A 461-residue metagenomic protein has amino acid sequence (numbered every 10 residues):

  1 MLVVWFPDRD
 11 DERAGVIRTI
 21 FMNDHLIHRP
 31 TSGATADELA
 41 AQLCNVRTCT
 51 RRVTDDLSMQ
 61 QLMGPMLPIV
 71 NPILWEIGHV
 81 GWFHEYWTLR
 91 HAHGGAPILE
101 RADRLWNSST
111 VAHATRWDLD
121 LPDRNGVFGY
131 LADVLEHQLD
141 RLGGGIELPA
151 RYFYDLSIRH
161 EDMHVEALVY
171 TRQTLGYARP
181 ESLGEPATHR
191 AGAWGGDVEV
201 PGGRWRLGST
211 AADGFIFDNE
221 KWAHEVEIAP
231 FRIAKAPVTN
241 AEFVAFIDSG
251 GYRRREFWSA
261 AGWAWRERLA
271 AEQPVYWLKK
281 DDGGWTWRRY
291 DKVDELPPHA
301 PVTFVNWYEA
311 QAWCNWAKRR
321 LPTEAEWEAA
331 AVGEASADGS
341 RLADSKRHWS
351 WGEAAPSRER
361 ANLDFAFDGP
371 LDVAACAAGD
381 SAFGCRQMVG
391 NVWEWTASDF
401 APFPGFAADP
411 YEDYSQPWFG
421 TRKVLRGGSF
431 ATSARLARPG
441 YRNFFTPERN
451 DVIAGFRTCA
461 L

Functional and structural regions predicted by a protein language model:
R9-R13: Alpha-helix boundary/capping motif
A14-F21: Short, Lys/Arg-enriched N-terminal segments with co-localized hydrophobic residues within the first ~10-30 amino acids
F21-N71, W75-W82, Y86-H137, E147 (+13 more regions): Disulfide-stabilized, aromatic/cysteine-rich ligand-recognition loop
H93-A96, G144-P149, H189-R190, A337-R341: Short, glycine- and charge-enriched coil/turn segments that flank and shape catalytic ligand pockets
D140-R141: Well-ordered alpha-helical scaffold segments within catalytic/enzyme domains
S157, E161-M163, A167, T171-I216 (+2 more regions): Functional-site microenvironments in short loops/helix caps that host divalent-cation chemistry
